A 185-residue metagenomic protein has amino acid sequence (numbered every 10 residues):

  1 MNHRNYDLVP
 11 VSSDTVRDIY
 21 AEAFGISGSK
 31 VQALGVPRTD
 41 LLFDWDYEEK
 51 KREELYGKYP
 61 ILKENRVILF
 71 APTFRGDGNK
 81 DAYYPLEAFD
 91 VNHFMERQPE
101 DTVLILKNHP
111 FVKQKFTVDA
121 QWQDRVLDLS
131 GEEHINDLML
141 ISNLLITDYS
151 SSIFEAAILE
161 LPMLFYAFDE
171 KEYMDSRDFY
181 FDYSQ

Functional and structural regions predicted by a protein language model:
M1-D46: Active-site and donor-binding regions of nucleotide-sugar-utilizing enzymes
D7-S13, L104-I105, L145-I146: A short beta-strand/loop micro-motif in the catalytic core of glycosyltransferases that engages the nucleotide-sugar
L8, K30, N143-L144, P162: Well-ordered beta-strand positions
S12, L34, K107, L129 (+1 more regions): Generic beta-sheet signal
D14-R17, P37-T39, T73-D77, P110-K113 (+3 more regions): Short, solvent-exposed loop/turn segments at secondary-structure junctions
P37-V118: Conserved catalytic-core segment of nucleotide-activated headgroup transferases in glycan assembly
I105, P110-F154: Donor nucleotide-activated moiety binding/catalytic core segment of transferases that use nucleotide-activated donors
D124, S151-Q185: Catalytic binding pocket for nucleotide-activated donors in carbohydrate/polymer assembly enzymes
